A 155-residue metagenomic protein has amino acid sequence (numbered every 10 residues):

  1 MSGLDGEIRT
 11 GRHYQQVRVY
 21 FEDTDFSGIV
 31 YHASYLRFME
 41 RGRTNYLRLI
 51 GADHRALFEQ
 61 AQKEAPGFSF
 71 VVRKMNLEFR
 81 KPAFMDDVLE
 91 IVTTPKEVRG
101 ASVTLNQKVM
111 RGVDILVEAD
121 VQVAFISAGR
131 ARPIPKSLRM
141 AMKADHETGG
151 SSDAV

Functional and structural regions predicted by a protein language model:
M1-V88, K96-V155: Terminal targeting signals and extreme-terminal segments of soluble enzymes
